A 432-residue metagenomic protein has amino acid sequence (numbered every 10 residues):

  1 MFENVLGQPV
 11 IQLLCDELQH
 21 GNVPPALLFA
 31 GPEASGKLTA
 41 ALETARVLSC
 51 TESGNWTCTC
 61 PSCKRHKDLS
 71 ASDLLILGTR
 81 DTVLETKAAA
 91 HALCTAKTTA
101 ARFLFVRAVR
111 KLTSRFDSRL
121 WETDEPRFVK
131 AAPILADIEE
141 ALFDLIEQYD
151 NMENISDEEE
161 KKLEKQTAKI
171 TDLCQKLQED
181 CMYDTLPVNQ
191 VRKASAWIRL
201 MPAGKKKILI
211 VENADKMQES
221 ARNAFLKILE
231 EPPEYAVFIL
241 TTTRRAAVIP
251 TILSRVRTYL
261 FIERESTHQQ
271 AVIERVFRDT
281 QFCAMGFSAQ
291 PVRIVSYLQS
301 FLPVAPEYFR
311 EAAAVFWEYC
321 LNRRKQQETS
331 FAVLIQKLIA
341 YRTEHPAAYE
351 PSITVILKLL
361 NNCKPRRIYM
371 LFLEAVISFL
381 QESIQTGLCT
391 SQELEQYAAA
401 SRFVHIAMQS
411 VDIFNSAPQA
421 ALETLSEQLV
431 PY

Functional and structural regions predicted by a protein language model:
M1-V47, G54-W56, P61-R65, L75 (+4 more regions): Charged, glycine-rich active-site and insertion segments that engage polyanionic ligands
Q12-H20, S62, V188-G204, I208 (+1 more regions): Conserved alpha-helical scaffold flanking the Walker A/P-loop in AAA+ ATPase domains
S49, R199, N223-V237: Conserved catalytic/switch belt of AAA+ P-loop NTPases
L69: Short, non-ligating residues that shape and space the ligands of small metal-coordination modules and catalytic
V83-A88, L177-S195: Short glycine-rich substrate-engagement loop in P-loop NTPases that contacts/grips substrate
E179-M182, I198-M217: Conserved P-loop NTPase "ATPase switch" module shared by AAA+ and STAND
I208-E212, F225, A236-T242: Structural recognition of the conserved hydrophobic beta-strand(s) that form the central parallel beta-sheet of P-loop
M217-N223: Conserved ATPase-coupling elements of RecA-like P-loop NTPase cores
